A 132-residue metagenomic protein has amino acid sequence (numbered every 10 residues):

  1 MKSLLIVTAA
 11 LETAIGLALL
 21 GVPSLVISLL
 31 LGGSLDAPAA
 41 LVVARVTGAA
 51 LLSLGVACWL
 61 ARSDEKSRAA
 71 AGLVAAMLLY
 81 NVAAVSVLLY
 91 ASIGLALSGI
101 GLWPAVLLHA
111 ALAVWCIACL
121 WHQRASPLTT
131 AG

Functional and structural regions predicted by a protein language model:
M1-E12: Cytosolic juxtamembrane helix and N-cap/initiation of the first transmembrane helix
S3, I15-V42: Membrane-helix boundary elements
A14-L19, A39-R62, A75-S86: Core segments of alpha-helical transmembrane spans in multipass integral membrane proteins
L20, W59, L89, V114-L120: Membrane-embedded alpha-helical segments of multi-pass transporters/permeases
G33-L41, G72-L73, A96-L107: Non-cytosolic membrane-interface motifs at loop->transmembrane helix junctions
C58-A71, S92-G94: Juxtamembrane helix-break-helix junctions at the cytosolic face of small multi-pass alpha-helical membrane proteins
S86-P104, L120-W121: Membrane-helix boundary connector in multi-pass membrane proteins
A111-G132: Membrane-water interface at the C-terminal end of transmembrane alpha helices
